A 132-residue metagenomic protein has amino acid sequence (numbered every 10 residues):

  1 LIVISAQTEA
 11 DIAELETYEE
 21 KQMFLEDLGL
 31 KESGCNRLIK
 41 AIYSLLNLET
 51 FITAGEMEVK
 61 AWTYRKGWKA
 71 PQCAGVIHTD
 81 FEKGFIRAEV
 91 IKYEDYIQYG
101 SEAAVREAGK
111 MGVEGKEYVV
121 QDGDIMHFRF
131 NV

Functional and structural regions predicted by a protein language model:
L1-Q121, M126, N131: C-terminal-of-GTPase-core extension/linker across diverse P-loop GTPases
